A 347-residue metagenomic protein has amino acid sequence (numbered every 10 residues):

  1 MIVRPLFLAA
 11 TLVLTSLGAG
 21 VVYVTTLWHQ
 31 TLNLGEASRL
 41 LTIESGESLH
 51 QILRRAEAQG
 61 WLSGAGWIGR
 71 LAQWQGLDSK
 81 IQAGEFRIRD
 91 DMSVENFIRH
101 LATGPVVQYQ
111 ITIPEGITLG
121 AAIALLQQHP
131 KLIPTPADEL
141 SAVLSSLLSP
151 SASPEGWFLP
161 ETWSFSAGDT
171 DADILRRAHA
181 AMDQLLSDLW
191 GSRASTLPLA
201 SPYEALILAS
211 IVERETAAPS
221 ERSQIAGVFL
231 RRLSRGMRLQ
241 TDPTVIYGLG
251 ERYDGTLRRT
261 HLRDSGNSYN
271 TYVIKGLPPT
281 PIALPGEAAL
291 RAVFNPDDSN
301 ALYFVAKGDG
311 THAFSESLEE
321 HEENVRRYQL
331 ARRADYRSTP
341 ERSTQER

Functional and structural regions predicted by a protein language model:
M1, L40-E44, G60-W61, Y247 (+1 more regions): N-terminal short leaders/motifs
M1-F7: N-terminal export and membrane-targeting signals
F7-G20: Hydrophobic membrane-insertion alpha-helices, especially the h-region of bacterial N-terminal signal peptides
A10, E36, L199-A200: Generic hydrophobic-segment detector
V21-L189: Signal peptide-directed extracytoplasmic domains
S48, A124, Q128-I133, S145-R347: Bacterial extracytoplasmic/cell-wall-associated proteins, especially those involved in peptidoglycan
